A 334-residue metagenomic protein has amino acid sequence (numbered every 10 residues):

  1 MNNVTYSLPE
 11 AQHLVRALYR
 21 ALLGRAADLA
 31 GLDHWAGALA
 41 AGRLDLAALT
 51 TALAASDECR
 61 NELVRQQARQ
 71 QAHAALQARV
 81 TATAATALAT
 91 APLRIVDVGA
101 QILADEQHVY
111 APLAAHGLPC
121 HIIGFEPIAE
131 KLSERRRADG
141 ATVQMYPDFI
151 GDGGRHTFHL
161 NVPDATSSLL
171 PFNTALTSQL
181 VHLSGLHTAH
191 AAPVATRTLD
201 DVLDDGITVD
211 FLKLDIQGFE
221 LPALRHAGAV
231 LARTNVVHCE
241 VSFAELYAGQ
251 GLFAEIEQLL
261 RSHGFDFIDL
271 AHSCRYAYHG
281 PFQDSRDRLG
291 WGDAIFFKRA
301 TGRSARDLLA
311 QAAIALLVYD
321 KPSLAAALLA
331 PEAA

Functional and structural regions predicted by a protein language model:
M1-A72: Substrate/cofactor-recognition hotspot
Q71-A334: Phosphate/nucleotide-binding beta-alpha loop and adjacent structural elements of enzyme active sites
